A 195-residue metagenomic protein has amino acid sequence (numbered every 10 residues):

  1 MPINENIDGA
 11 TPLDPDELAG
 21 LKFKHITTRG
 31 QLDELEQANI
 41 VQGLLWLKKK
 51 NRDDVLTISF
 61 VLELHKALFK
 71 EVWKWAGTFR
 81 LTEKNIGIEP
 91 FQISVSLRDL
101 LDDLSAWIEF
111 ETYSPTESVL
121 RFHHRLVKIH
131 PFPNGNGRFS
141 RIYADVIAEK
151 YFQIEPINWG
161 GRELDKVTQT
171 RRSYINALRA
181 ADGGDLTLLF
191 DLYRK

Functional and structural regions predicted by a protein language model:
M1-K195: FIC/Doc superfamily catalytic core
